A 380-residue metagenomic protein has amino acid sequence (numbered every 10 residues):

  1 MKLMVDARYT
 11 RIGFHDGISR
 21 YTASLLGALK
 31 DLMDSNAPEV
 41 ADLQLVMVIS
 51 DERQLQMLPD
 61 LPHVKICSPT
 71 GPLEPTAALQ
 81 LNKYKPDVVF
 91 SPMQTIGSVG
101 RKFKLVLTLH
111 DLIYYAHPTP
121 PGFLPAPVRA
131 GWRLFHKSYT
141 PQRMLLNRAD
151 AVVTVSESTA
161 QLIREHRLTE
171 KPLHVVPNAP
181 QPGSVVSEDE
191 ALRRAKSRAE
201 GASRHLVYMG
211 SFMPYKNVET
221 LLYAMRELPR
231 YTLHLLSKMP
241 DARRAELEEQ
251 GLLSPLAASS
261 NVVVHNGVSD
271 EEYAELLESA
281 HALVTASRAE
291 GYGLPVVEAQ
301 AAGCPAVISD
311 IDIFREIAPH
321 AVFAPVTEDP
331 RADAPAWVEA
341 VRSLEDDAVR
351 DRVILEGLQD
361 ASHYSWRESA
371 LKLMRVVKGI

Functional and structural regions predicted by a protein language model:
M1-I380: Carbohydrate transferase catalytic cores enriched for Leloir-type hexosyltransferases
